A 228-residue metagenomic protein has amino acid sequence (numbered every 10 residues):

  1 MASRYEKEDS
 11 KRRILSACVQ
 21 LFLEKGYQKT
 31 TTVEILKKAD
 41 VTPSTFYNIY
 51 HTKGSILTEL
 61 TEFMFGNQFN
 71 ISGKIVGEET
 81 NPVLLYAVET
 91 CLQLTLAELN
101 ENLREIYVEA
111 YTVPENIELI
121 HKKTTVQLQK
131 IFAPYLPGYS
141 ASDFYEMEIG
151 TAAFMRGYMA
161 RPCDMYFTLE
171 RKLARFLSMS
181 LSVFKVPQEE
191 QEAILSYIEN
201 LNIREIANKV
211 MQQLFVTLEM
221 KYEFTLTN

Functional and structural regions predicted by a protein language model:
D9-S10, V41: The short coil/loop that forms the "turn" connecting the two helices of the helix-turn-helix
S10-C18, I35, L60-M64, Q68: Generic hydrophobic, amphipathic alpha-helix propensity
L21-S55, E59: Helix-turn-helix
E59, N70-L103, V113, H121-T125: Hydrophobic alpha-helical connector segments
S72-V76, R104, Y158-Y166: Secondary-structure edge/capping motif, primarily at the C-terminal ends of alpha-helices and the immediately following
R104-E109, E189-A193: Short, hydrophobic secondary-structure boundary micro-motifs
Y111-C163, F167, R171-S178: Amphipathic alpha-helical packing segments from all-alpha helical-bundle domains
K130-P134, D164-N228: C-terminal peripheral helix-coil segments that are non-catalytic and often amphipathic
